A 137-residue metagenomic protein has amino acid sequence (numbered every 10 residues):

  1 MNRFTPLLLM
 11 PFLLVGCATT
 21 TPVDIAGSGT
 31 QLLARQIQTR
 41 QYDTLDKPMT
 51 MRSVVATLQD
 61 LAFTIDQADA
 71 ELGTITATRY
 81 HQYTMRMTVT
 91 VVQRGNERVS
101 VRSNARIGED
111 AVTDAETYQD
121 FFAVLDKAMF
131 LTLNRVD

Functional and structural regions predicted by a protein language model:
M1-L7: Bacterial N-terminal signal peptides that target proteins for export
L14-G16: C-terminal motif of bacterial Sec signal peptides marking the signal peptidase cleavage site
A18-D137: Ser/Thr-rich, low-complexity intrinsically disordered terminal regions
